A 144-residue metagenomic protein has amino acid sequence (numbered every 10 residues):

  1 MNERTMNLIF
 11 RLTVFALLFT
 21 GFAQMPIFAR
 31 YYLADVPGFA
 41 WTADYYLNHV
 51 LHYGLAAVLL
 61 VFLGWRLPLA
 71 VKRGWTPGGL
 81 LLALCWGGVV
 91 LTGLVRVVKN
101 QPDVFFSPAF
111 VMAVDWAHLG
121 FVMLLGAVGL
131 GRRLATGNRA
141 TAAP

Functional and structural regions predicted by a protein language model:
M1-P144: Membrane-embedded alpha-helical bundles that constitute the cytochrome b-like, heme-associated redox core of multi-pass
